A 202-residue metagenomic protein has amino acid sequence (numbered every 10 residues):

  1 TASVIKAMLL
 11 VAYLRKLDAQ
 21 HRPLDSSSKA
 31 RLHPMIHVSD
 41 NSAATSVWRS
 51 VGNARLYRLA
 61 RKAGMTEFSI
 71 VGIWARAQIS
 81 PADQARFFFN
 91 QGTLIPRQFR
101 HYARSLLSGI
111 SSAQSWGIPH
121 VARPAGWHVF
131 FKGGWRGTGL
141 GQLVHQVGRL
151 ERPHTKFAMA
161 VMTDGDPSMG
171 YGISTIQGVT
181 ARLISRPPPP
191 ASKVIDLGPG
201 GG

Functional and structural regions predicted by a protein language model:
T1-R22, M35, M159: Active-site SXXK
V4-A7, H37, N41, Q78-A85: Short alpha-helical patches at coil-to-helix transitions and adjacent helical residues in well-structured domains
A7-A12, N41-S42, A54: A generic alpha-helix surface/boundary motif
L10-L14, T45, A85: Short, hydrophobic alpha-helix immediately C-terminal to the catalytic nucleophile
L17, H21, S39-A43, G92: Short amphipathic alpha-helical interaction patches enriched in hydrophobic/aromatic residues with interspersed Lys/Arg
D25-D40, V51-G52, G198: Acidic helix-start/capping segments at beta-turn-to-alpha-helix junctions
S46-G202: Penicillin-recognizing serine hydrolase domain
